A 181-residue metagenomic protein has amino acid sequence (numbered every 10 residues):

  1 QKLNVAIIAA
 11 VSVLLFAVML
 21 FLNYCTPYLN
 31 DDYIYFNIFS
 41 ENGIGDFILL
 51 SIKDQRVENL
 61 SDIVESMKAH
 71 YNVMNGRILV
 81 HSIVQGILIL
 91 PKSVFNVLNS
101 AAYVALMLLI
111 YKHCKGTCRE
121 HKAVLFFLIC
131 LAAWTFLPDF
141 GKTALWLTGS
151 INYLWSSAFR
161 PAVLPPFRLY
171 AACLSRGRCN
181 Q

Functional and structural regions predicted by a protein language model:
Q1-V18: Start-transfer (signal-anchor) and selected internal transmembrane alpha helices of multi-pass inner/ER membrane
N4-I8, T117-F127, R178-N180: Membrane-interfacial loop-to-transmembrane alpha-helix junctions, especially the N-terminal start
N23-D62, Y71-I83: Extracytoplasmic catalytic/substrate-binding loops of multi-pass membrane glycan-assembly enzymes
F36, A69-N99, Y103-L108, G141-L145 (+2 more regions): Membrane-embedded glycan transfer/ligation machinery that uses polyprenyl lipid-linked sugar donors/oligosaccharides
V84, L88, Y111-K115, P165-A172: Membrane-water interface at transmembrane helix exits
V97-F127, A162: Transmembrane-helix motifs of polytopic, lipid-linked glycan transferases
H121-A171: Membrane-interface micro-motifs in multi-pass membrane enzymes
L169-Q181: Short hydrophobic alpha-helices at membrane interfaces in multi-pass membrane enzymes
